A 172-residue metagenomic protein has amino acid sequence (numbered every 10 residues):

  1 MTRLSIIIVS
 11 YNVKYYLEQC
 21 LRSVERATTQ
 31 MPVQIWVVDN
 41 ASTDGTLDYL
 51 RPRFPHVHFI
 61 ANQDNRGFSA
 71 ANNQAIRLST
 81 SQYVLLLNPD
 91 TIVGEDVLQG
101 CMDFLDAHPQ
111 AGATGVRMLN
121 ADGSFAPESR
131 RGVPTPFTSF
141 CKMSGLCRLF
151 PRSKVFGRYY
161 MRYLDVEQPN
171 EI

Functional and structural regions predicted by a protein language model:
R3-S5, Q34: Cell-envelope/extracellular polymer assembly enzymes that use nucleotide-activated donors
R22-P32: Short, acidic, metal-binding catalytic loop of nucleotide-sugar glycosyltransferases
S23, D39-D48, D64: A conserved acidic beta->alpha catalytic loop
P32-A41, I60-N62: Short beta-strand/loop segment that forms part of the nucleotide-sugar
A61-S79: Glycine-rich, basic loop-to-helix element that forms the pyrophosphate-binding segment of sugar-nucleotide handling
V84: Short aromatic/hydrophobic "clamp" motif used to bind/position activated sugar donors
I92-E128: Conserved donor NDP-sugar-binding/catalytic core segment of glycosyltransferases
V133-I172: Short, flexible, basic/aromatic active-site loop/helix in glycosyltransferases
